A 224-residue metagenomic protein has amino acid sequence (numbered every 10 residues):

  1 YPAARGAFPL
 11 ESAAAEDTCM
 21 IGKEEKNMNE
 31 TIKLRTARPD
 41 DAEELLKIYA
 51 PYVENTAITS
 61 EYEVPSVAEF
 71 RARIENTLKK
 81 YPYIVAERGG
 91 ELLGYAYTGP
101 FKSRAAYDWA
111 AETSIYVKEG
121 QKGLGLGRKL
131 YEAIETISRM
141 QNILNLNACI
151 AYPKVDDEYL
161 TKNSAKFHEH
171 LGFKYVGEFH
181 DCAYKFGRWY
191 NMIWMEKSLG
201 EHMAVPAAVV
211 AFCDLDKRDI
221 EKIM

Functional and structural regions predicted by a protein language model:
K33-L45: A short beta-loop-alpha structural element at the N-terminal edge of CoA-dependent acyl/N-acetyltransferase catalytic
L46-R73: Conserved GNAT-fold acetyl-CoA-binding loop/helix
E63-A110, S114-G120, E132, I137 (+2 more regions): Acetyl-CoA-dependent GNAT
Y97-P100, C149-A151, A165, E169-R188 (+2 more regions): Conserved catalytic-core motifs of GNAT/GCN5-like acyltransferases
S114-K122, I150-V155: A short, internal acetyl-CoA/4′-phosphopantetheine-binding micro-motif in the GNAT/acyltransferase core
G123-R139, K162-K166: Conserved acetyl-CoA-binding loop-helix of GNAT-fold acetyltransferases
S138-L160: Conserved GNAT acetyl-CoA-binding A-motif
D181-M224: C-terminal "cap" of GNAT-fold acetyltransferases
